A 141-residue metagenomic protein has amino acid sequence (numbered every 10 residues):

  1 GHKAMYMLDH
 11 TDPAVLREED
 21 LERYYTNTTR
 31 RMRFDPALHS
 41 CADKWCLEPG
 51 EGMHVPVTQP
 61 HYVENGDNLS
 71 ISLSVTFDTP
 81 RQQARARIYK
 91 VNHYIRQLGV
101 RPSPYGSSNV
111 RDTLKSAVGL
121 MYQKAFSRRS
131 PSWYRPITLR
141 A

Functional and structural regions predicted by a protein language model:
H2-H54, Q59: Double-stranded beta-helix
A4, E18, D67-Q83: A short hydrophobic beta-strand segment most commonly corresponding to one strand of the jelly-roll/cupin
D12, Y62, D78-P80: Short coil/turn motifs at secondary-structure junctions
L16-D20, Q83-R85, Q97: A short, polar/proline- and glycine-enriched secondary-structure boundary/capping micro-motif
R30, A37-H39, S74-T76, P80-R81 (+2 more regions): Short leucine-rich amphipathic alpha-helices used at interfaces
W45-C46, R85-A141: Conserved double-stranded beta-helix
C46, E64-N65: Well-ordered beta-strand positions
H54-H61, D67, S74: A donor-sugar binding/catalytic signature common to diverse glycosyltransferases and related nucleotide-sugar
